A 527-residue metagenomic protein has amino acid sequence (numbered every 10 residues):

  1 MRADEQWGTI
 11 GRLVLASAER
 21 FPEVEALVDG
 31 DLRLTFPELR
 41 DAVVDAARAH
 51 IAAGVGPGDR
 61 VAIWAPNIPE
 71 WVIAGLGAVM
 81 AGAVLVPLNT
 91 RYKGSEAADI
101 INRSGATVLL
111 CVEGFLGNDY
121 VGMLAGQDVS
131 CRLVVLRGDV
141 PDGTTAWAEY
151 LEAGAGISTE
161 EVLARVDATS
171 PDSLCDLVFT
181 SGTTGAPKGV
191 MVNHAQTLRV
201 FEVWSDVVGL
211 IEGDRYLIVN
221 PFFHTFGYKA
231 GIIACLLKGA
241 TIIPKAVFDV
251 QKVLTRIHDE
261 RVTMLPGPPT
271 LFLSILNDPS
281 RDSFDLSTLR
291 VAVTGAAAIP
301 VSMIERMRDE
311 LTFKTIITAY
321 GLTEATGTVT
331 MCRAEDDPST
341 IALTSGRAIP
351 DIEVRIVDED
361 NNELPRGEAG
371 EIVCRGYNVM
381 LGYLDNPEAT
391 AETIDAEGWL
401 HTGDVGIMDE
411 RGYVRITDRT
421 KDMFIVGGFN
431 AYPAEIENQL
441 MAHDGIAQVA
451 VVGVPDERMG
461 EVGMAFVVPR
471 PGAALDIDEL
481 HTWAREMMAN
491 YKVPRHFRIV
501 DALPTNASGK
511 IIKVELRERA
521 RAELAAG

Functional and structural regions predicted by a protein language model:
R2-W7, L15, E23-I68, V72-L76 (+4 more regions): Conserved AMP-binding/adenylate-forming core of the ANL superfamily
E5-W7, P22-E23, T145, A155-F179 (+4 more regions): Conserved pre-ATP/AMP-binding loop-to-beta segment of ANL
T35-E38, C175-R199: Conserved AMP-binding A3 loop
A47-R48, D59-R60, P66-V86, T90-G94 (+4 more regions): A short helix-loop-beta submotif of the ANL/AMP-binding
A52-A53, M80-E152, P471-A473: Structural core segment of the AMP-binding/adenylate-forming
Y92-D99, L109-C111, L265, G376 (+5 more regions): AMP-binding/adenylate-forming catalytic core of the ANL superfamily
E152, D259-G267, L276-T340, E353 (+1 more regions): Gly/Ser/Thr-rich phosphate-binding loop
L198-R215, F223-M264, D278: Conserved AMP-binding/adenylation subdomain of ANL enzymes
